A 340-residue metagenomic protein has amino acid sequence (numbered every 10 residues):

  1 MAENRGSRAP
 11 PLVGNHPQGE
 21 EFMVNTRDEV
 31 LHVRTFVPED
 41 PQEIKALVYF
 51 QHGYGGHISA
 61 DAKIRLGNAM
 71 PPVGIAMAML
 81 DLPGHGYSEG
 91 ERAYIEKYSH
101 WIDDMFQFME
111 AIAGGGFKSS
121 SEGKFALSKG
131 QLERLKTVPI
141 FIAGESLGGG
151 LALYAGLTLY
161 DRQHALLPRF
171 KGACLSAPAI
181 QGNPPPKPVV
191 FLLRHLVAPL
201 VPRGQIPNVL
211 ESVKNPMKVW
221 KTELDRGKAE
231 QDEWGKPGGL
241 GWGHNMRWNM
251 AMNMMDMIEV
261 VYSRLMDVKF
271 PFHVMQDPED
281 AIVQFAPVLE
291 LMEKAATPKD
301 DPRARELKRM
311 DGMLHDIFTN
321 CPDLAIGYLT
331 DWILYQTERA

Functional and structural regions predicted by a protein language model:
M1-E39, K136, K214-K218: An N-terminal hydrophobic leader/cap segment in hydrolases
G55-N68: The serine-hydrolase catalytic nucleophile loop
I58-A60, G86-T137: Catalytic nucleophile-loop/oxyanion-hole region of alpha/beta-hydrolase and closely related hydrolase-like folds
K63, F270, Q284-K294: Short alpha-helix in the alpha/beta-hydrolase fold that links the catalytic acid
G67-G90: Conserved alpha/beta-hydrolase
E145-N245: Alpha/beta-hydrolase-fold enzymes
V268, V274-Q276, D280: Short beta-strand/loop motif that positions the catalytic acidic residue of the alpha/beta-hydrolase fold
M313-I326: Catalytic histidine-centered segment of alpha/beta-hydrolase-like enzymes
